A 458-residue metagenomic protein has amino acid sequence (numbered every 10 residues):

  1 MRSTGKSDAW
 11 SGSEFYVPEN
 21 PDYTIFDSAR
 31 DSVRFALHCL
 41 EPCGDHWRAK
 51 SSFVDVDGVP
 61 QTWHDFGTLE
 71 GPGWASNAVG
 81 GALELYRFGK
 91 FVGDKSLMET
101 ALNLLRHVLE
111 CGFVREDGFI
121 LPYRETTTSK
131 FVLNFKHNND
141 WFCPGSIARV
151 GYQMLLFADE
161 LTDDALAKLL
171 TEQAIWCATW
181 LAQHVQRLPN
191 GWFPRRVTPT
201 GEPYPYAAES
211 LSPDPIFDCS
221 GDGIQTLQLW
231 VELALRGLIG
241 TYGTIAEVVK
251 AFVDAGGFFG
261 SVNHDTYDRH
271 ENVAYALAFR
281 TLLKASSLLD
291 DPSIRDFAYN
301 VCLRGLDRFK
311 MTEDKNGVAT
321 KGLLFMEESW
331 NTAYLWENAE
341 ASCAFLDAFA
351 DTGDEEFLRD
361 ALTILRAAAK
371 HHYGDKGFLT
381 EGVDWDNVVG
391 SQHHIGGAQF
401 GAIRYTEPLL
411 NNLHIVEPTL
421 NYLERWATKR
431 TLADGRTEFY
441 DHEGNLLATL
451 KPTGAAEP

Functional and structural regions predicted by a protein language model:
M1-S76, E99-N103, H107-H137, W180-Y206 (+6 more regions): Low-complexity, Ser/Thr/Pro/Gly-enriched N-terminal "stalk/linker" regions
D8-A9, E70-K90, N138-D159, P205-A234 (+4 more regions): Well-ordered alpha-helical segments within folded domains of soluble proteins
D8-W10, E14-R30, F88-L102, F157-A178 (+5 more regions): Structural helix-adjacent loops and short alpha-helical linkers that scaffold large soluble proteins
S28, S32, A36-C39, N77-E84 (+17 more regions): Alpha-helical packing segments of well-folded alpha/beta enzyme cores
A29-H46, V114, T179, H184 (+4 more regions): Non-catalytic carbohydrate-binding regions of carbohydrate-active enzymes
G81, G112-G118, L169-A174, V185 (+8 more regions): Glycan-processing catalytic domains of CAZymes
L97-M98, F119-Y123, T127-T128, V132-F135 (+1 more regions): Acidic/aromatic-lined carbohydrate-recognition and catalytic surfaces of CAZymes acting on diverse glycans
C177-Y242, A246-A251: Solenoidal tandem-repeat scaffolds enriched in leucines and small polar residues
